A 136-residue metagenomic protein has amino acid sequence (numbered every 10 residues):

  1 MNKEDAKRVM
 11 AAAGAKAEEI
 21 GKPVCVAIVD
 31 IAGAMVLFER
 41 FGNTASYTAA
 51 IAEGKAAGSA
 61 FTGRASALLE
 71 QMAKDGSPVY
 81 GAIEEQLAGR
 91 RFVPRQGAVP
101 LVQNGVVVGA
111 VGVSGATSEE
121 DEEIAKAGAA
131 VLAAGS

Functional and structural regions predicted by a protein language model:
M1-S136: Flexible, solvent-exposed loop/hinge segments and secondary-structure transition points
